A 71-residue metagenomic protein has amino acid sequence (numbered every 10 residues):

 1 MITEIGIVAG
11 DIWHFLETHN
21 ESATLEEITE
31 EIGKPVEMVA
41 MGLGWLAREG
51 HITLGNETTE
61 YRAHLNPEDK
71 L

Functional and structural regions predicted by a protein language model:
I2-A9, S22-T24, E57-L71: Short, cationic-aromatic polyanion-contact patches
L16-N20: Short helix-capping/hinge SLiMs at alpha-helix to coil transitions
E21-I32: Short acidic, hydrophobic short linear motifs in intrinsically disordered regions
K34-W45: Short amphipathic alpha-helical interaction segments
G50: Glycine-centered, phosphate/nucleic-acid-interacting loop/turn motifs that mediate DNA/RNA or nucleotide
L54: Short beta-strand "wing" residues that participate in macromolecule-binding interfaces
